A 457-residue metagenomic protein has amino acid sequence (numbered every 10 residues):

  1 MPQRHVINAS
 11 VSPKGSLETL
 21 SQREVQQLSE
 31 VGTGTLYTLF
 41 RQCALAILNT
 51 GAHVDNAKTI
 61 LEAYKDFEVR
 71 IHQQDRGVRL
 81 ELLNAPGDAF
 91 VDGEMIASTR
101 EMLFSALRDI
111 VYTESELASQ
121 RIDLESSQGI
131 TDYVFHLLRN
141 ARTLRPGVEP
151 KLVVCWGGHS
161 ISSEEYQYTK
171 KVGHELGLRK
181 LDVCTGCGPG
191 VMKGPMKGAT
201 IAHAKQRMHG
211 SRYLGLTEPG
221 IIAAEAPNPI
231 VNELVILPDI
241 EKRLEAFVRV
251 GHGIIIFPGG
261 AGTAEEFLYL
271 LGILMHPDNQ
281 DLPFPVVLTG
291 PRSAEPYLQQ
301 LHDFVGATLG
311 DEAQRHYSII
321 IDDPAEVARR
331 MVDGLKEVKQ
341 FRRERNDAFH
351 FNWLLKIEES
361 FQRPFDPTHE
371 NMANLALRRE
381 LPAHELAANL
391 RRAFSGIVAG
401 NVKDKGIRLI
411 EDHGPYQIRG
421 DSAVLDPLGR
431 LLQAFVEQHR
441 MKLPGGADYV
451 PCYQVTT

Functional and structural regions predicted by a protein language model:
P2-H209, A388-T457: Glycine-rich beta-alpha loop segments
N8-S16, Q27-V31, G190-I256: Acidic/glycine-enriched connector segments
G51-H53, P189-G190, G220, L288-P296: Short beta-alpha junction loops
V191-T200, S293-A307: Glycine-rich, charge-decorated loop segments at or immediately adjacent to ligand/cofactor-binding or catalytic sites
A204-M208, M275-P283, L309-A313: Arginine/glycine-rich "motif VI" loop of SF2 helicases in the C-terminal RecA-like domain
L234-D281, V287: Active-site/ligand-binding-proximal alpha/beta "capping" segment
M275-L298, H302-F304: Catalytic binding pocket for nucleotide-activated donors in carbohydrate/polymer assembly enzymes
F304, D311-N389: Charged, amphipathic alpha-helical linkers/stalks
